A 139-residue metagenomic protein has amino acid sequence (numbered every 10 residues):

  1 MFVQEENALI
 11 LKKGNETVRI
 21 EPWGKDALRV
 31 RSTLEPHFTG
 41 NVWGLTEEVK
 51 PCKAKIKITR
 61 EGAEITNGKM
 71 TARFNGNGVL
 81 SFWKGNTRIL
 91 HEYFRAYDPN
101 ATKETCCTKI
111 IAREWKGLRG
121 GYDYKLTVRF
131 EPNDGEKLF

Functional and structural regions predicted by a protein language model:
M1-F139: N-terminal accessory segment at the very beginning of proteins
